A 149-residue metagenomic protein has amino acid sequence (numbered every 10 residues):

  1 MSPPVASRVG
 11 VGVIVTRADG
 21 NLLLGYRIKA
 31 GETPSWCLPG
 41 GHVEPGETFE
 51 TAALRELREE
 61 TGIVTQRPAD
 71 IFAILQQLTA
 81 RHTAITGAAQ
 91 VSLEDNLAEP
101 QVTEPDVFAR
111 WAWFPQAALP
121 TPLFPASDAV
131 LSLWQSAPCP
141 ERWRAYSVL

Functional and structural regions predicted by a protein language model:
M1-L22, H42, I74, G87-S92: Conserved N-terminal beta-strand and adjoining loop/helix that marks the start of the Nudix/MutT-like hydrolase domain
S2-P4, Y26, L78, Q101-V102: Short, flexible, glycine/charge-rich loop motifs used to bind or transfer phosphoryl groups or to couple energy/partner
S7, P34, T83-I85: Residue-level preference for beta-strand/loop junctions
I14, I28-K29, A117: Anionic group-transfer/hydrolysis microenvironments
N21-E59: Conserved Nudix-box catalytic region and its N-terminal flanking loop in Nudix hydrolases and closely related
V43-R67, Q76-L133, L149: Unchanged
S136-L149: Acidic/histidine-enriched, glycine/proline-rich intrinsically disordered or flexible terminal extensions
